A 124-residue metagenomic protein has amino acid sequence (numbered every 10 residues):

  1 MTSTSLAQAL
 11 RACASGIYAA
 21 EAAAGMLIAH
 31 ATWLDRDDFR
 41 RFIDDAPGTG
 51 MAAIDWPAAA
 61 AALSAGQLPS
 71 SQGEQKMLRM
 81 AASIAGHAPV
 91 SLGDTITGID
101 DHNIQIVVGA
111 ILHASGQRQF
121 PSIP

Functional and structural regions predicted by a protein language model:
M1-S70, G86-P124: Extended, charge-biased low-complexity segments that typically form long amphipathic alpha-helices/coiled-coils
